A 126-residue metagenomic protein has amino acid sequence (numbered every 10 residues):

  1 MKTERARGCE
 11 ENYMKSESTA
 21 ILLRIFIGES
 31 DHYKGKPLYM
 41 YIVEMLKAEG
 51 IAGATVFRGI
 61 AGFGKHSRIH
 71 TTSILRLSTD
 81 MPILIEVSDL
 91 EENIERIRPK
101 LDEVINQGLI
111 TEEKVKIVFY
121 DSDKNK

Functional and structural regions predicted by a protein language model:
K2-K126: Positively charged, small/polar-rich N-terminal and surface patches that mediate targeting and assembly and bind
